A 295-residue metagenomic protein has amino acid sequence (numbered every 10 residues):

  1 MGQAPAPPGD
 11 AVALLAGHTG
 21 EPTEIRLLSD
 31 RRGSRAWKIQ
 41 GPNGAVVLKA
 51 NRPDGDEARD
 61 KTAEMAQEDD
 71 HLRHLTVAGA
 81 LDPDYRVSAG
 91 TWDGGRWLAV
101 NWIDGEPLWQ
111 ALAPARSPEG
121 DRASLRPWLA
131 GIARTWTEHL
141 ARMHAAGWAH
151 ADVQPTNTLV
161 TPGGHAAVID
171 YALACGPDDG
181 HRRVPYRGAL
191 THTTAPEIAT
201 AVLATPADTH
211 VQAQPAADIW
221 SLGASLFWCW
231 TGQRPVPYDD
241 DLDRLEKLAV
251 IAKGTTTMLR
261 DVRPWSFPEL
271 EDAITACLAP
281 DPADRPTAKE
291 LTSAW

Functional and structural regions predicted by a protein language model:
M1-T23: Juxta-kinase regulatory segment immediately upstream of eukaryotic protein kinase catalytic domains
G33-A66: ATP-binding glycine-rich loop module of kinase domains
D84-R96: Short beta-strand micro-motifs within the conserved protein kinase catalytic domain, predominantly in the N-lobe
D93-P107: Conserved short submotifs of the Hanks-type protein kinase catalytic core that shape the nucleotide-binding pocket
M143-V160: Catalytic-loop of the protein kinase fold
W265-L278: Conserved C-terminal C-lobe helix
